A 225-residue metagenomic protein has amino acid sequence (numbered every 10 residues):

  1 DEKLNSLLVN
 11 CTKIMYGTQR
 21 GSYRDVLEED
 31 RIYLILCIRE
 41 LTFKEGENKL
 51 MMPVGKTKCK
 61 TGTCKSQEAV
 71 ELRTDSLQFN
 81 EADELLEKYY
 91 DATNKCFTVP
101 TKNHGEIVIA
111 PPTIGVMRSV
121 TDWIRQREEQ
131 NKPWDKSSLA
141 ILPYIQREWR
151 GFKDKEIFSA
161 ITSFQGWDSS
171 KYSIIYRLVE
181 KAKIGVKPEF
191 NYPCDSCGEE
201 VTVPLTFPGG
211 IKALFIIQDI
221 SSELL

Functional and structural regions predicted by a protein language model:
D1-L225: Short, surface-exposed, charged amphipathic helix/loop patches that serve as local interaction elements
